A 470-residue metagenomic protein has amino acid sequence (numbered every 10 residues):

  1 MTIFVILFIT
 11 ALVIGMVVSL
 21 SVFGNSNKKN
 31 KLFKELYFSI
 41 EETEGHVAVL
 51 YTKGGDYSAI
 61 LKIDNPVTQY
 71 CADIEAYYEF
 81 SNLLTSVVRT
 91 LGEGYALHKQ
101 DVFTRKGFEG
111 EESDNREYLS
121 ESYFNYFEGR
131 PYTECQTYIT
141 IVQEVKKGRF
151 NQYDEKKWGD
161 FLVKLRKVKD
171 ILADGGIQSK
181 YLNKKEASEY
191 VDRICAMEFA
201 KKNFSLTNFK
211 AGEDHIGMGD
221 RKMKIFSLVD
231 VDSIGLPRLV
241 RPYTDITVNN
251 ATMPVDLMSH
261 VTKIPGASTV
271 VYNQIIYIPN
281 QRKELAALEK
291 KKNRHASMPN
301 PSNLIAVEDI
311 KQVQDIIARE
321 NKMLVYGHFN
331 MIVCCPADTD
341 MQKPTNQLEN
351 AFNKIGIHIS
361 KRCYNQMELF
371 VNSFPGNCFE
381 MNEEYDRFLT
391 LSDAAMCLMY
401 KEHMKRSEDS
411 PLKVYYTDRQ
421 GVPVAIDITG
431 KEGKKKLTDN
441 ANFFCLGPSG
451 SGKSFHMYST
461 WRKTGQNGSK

Functional and structural regions predicted by a protein language model:
I3-K401: Extended, folded cores of ATP/NTP-driven motor/assembly subunits in large transport and secretion machines
D73-Y77, S81-R89, D101, S410-K470: Glycine-rich phosphate-binding loop of nucleotide-binding enzymes
L389-M399, M404-P423: Pre-P-loop entry segment of helicase/translocase ATPase cores
